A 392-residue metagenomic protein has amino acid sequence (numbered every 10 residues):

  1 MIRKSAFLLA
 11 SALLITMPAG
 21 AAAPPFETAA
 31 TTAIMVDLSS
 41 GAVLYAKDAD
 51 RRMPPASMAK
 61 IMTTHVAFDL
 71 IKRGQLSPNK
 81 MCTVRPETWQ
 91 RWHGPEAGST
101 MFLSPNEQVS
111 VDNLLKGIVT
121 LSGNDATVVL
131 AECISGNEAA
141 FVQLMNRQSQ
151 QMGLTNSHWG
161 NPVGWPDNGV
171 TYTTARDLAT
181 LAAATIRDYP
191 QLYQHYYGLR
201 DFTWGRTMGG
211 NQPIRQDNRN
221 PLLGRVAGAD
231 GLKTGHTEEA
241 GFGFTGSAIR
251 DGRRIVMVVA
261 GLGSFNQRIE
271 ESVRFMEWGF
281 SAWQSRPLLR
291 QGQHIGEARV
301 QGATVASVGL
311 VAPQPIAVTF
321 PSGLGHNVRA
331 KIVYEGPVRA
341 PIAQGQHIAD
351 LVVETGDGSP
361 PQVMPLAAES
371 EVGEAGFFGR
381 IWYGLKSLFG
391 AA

Functional and structural regions predicted by a protein language model:
M1-S5: Positively charged n-region of N-terminal signal peptides that target proteins for export
A6-T16: Bacterial N-terminal signal peptides
S11, A23, Y45, K72-G74 (+3 more regions): Generic marker of residues within folded, mature protein domains
I15-T16, K72, Y189, W283: Hydrophobic alpha-helical membrane context
M17-P24, A367: Bacterial Sec-dependent signal peptides at the C-terminal "C-region" and cleavage site
A21-P190: Active-site-adjacent loops and short helices of periplasmic peptidoglycan-processing enzymes
L154-H158, G169-A392: Domain-terminus/edge residues, biased toward the C-terminal soluble/receptor-binding domains of extracytoplasmic
